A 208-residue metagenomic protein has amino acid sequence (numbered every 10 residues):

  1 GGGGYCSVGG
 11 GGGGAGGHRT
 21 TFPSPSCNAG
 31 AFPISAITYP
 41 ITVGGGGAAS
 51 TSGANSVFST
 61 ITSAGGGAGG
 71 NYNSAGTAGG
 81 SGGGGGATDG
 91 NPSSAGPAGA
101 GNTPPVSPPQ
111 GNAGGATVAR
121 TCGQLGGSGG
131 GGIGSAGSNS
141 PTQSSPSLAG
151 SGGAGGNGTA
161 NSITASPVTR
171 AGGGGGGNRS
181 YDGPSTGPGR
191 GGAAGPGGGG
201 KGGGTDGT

Functional and structural regions predicted by a protein language model:
G1-T208: Low-complexity, glycine/proline-biased repetitive segments and flexible coils/loops
